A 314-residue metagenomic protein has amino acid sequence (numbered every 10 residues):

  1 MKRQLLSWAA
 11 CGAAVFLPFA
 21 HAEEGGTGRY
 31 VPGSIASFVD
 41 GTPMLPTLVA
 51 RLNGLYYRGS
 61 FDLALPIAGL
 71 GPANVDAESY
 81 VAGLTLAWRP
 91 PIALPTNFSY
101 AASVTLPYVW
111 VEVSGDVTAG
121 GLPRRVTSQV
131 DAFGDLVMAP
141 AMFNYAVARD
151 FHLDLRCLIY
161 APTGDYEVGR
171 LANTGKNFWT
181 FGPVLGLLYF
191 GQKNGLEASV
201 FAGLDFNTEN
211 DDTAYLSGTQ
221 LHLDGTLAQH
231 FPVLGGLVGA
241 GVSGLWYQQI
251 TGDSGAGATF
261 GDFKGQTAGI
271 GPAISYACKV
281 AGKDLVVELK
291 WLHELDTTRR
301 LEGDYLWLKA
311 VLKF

Functional and structural regions predicted by a protein language model:
A22-G25, V39-T47, P91-Y100, G115 (+5 more regions): Short loop/turn motifs that connect adjacent beta-strands in outer-membrane beta-barrel proteins
E23-R29, Y57-V81, V117-Q129, L171-N173: Surface-exposed strand-loop-strand hairpins of Gram-negative outer-membrane beta-barrel proteins
G26, G69-L70, D212-F314: Outer membrane beta-barrel transmembrane domains
G28, A50-R58, A102-Y108, L155-A161 (+4 more regions): Transmembrane beta-barrel strands of outer-membrane/channel proteins
S37, A68-N74, L122-S128, E167-N173 (+3 more regions): Extracellular loop and loop/strand-boundary signature of outer-membrane beta-barrel proteins
D40, L52, L84-P90, M138-N144 (+7 more regions): Residues on the lipid-exposed face of transmembrane beta-strands in outer-membrane beta-barrel proteins
P46, D76-L84, F98, V130-V137 (+4 more regions): Residues that define the transmembrane beta-barrel architecture of outer-membrane proteins
A73-A139: Long, hydrophobic/aromatic-enriched structural stretches that serve as scaffold segments
